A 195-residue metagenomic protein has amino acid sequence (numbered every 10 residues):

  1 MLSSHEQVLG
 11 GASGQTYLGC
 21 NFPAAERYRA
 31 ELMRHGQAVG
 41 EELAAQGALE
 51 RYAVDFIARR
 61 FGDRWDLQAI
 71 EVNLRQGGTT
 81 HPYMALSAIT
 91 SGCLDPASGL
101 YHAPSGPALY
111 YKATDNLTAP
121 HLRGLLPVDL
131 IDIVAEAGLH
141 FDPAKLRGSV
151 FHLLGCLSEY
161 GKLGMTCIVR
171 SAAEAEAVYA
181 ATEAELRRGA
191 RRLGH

Functional and structural regions predicted by a protein language model:
M1-L9, I57-A69, G77: Phosphate-binding site of ATP-dependent enzymes
S3, T80-M84, E176-Y179: Short conserved micro-motifs at the rims of enzyme active sites and ligand-binding pockets
Q7, H35-E42, A88, A181 (+1 more regions): Generic, well-ordered alpha-helical scaffold segments in large soluble proteins
G10-G19, W65-D66, S91-L94, E159-G161: Short acidic (Asp/Glu) and glycine-rich catalytic loops that position anionic groups and cofactors
Q15-R64, A103-H140: A long amphipathic alpha-helix within ATP-dependent nucleotide-binding catalytic cores
D63-C93: Active-site loop ensemble at the mouth of alpha/beta enzyme cores that anchors a bound cofactor
S91-H195: Peripheral (often C-terminal) accessory segments that flank ATP-dependent C-N-forming ligase machineries
